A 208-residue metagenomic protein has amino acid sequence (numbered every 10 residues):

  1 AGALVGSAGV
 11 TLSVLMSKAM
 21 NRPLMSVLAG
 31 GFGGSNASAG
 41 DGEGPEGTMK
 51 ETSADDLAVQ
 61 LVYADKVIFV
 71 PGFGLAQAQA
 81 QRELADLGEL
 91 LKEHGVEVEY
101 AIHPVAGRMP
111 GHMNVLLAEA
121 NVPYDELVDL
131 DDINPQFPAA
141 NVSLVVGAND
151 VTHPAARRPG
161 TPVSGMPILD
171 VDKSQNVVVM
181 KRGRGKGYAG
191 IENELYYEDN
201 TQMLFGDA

Functional and structural regions predicted by a protein language model:
A3-A64: Membrane-interfacial segments at transmembrane helix termini in multi-pass membrane proteins
P45-D207: Structured cytosolic domains appended to multi-pass membrane proteins
